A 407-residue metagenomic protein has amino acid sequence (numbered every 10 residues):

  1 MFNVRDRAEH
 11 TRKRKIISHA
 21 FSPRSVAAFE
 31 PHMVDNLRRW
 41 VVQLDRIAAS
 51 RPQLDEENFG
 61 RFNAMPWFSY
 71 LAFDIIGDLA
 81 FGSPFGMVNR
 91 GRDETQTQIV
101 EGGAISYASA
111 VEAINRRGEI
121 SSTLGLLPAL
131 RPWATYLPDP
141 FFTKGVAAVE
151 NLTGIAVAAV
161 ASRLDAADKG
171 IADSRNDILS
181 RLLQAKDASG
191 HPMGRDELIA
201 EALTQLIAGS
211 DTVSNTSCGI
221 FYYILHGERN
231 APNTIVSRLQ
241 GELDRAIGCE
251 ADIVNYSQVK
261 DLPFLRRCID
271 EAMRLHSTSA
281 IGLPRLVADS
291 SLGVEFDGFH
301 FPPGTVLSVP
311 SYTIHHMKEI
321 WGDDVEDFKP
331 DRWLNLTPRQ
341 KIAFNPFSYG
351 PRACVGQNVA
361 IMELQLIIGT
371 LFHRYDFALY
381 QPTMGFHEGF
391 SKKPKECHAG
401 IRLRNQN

Functional and structural regions predicted by a protein language model:
V26, D168-G170, Y256-P263, C354-G356: Conserved, non-catalytic sequence blocks in retroelement Pol enzymes and Pol-derived host proteins
E30-S217, R238: Cytochrome P450 heme-thiolate monooxygenase catalytic core
V34, Q53, N58, Q98 (+7 more regions): Cytochrome P450 I-helix active-site segment
Q43-S50, R229-I235, Q340, Q357-P394: Cytochrome P450 heme-binding "Cys pocket" and the immediately downstream C-terminal segment
T212-E228, I367: Short, small-residue alpha-helix embedded
P303, V309-T337: Conserved cytochrome P450 K-helix/beta-meander segment immediately N-terminal to the heme-binding cysteine loop
K392-N407: C-terminal helix/juxtamembrane-tail motif
